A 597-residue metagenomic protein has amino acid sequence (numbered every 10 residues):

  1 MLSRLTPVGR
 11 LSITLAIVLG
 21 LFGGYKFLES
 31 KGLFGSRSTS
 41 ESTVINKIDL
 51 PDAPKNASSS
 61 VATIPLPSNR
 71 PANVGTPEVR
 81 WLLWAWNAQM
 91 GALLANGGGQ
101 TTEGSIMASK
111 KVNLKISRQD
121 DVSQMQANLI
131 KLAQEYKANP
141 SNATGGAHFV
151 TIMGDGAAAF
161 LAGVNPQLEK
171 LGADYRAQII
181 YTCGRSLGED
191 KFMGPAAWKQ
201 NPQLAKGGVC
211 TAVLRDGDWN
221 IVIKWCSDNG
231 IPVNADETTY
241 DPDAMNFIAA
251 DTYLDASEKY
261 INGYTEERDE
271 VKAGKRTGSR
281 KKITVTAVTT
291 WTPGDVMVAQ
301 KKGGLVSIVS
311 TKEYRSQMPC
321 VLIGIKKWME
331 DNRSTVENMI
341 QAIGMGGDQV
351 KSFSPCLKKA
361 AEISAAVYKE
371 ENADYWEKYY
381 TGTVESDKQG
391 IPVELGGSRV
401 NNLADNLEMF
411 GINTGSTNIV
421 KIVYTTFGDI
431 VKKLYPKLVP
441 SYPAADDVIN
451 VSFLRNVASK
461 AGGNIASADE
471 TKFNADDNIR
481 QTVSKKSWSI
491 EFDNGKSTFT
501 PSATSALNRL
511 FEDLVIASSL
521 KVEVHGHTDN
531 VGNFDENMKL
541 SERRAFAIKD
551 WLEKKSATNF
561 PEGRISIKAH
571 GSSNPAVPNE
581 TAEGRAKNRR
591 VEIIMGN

Functional and structural regions predicted by a protein language model:
L2-A16: N-terminal Sec-pathway targeting helices
F22-T39: Hydrophobic single-pass membrane-insertion segments
E41-D255, K259-D269, G278, T286-T292 (+2 more regions): Short, glycine-/small- and polar/acidic-enriched structural segments that line small-molecule recognition paths
L94-G97, T101, Q134, A162 (+9 more regions): Sec-exported extracytoplasmic/periplasmic mature domains
G154, N246-Y375: Pocket-lining segment of extracytoplasmic ligand-binding domains
D331-L438: Secondary-structure end/capping motifs
S441-K521, T558, N597: Periplasmic peptidoglycan-binding/tethering modules of Gram-negative envelope proteins
H527-N597: Periplasmic OmpA-like peptidoglycan-binding domain that tethers envelope proteins to the cell wall
